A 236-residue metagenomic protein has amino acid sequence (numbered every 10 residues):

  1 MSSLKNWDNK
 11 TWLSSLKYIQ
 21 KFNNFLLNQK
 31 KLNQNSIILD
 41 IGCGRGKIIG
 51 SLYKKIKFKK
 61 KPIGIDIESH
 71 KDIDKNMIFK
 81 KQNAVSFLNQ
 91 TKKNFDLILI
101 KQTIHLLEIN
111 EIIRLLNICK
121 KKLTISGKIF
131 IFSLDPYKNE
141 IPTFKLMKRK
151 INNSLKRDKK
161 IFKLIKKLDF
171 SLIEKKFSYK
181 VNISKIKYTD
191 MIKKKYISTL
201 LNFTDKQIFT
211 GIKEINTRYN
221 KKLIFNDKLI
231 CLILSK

Functional and structural regions predicted by a protein language model:
M1-N33, K47, S51: Conserved class I S-adenosyl-L-methionine
L39, G44-F87: Class I SAM-dependent methyltransferase SAM/SAH-binding core
L99: A conserved beta-strand element that flanks and buttresses the S-adenosyl-L-methionine
Q102-T103: Short catalytic micro-motifs in class I SAM-dependent methyltransferases
I113-I125: A short glycine-rich, Lys/Arg-flanked "PGG" loop and its adjoining helix->strand segment in the class I
F130-K156: Conserved class I S-adenosyl-L-methionine
S154-D169: Short alpha-helix
I173-K236: Conserved Class I S-adenosyl-L-methionine
